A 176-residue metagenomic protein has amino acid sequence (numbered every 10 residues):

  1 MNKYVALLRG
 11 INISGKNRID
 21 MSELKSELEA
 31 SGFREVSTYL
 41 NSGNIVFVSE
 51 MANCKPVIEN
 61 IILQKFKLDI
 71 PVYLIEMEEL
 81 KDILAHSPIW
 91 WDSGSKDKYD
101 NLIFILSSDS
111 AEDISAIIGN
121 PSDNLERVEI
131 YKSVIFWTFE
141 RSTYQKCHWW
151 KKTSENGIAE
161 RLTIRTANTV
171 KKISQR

Functional and structural regions predicted by a protein language model:
N2-S42, V46-R176: Surface-exposed, charge/polar-rich loops and edge strands
